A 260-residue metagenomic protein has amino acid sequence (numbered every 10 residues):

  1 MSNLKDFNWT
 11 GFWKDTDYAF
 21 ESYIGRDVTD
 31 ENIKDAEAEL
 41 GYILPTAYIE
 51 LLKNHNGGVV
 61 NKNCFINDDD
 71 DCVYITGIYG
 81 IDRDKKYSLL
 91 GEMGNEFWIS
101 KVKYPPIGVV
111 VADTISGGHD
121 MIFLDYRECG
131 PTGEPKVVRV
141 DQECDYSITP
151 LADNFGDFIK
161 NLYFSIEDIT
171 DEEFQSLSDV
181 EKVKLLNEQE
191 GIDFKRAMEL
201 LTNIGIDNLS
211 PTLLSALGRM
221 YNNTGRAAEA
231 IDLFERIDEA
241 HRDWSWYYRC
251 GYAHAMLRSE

Functional and structural regions predicted by a protein language model:
M1-G118, S176, K182-L185, Q189-K195 (+3 more regions): A surface-exposed partner-binding patch
K182, L217, C250-Y252: Structural register within alpha-helical repeat arrays
E190, M256-E260: Short coil/turn linking the two alpha-helices of tandem helical-hairpin repeats
T202-N208, R236-H241: Solenoid-like repeat scaffolds
Y221, H254-M256: Residue at a conserved register position within TPR or TPR-like alpha-solenoid repeats
